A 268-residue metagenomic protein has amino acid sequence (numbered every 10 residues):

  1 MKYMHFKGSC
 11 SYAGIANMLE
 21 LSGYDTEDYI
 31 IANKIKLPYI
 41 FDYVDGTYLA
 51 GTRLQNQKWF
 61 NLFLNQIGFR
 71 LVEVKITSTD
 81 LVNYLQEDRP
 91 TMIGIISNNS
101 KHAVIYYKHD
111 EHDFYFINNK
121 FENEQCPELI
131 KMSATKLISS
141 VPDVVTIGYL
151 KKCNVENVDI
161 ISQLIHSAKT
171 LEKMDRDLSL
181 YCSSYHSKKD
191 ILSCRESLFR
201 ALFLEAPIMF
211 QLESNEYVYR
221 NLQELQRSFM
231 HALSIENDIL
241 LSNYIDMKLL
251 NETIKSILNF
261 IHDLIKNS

Functional and structural regions predicted by a protein language model:
M1-K2, S268: Short, Lys/Arg-enriched, disordered terminal segments
K2-F6, Y12, A16-L21, L37-L150 (+1 more regions): Conserved active-site-adjacent core of cysteine acyl-enzyme catalytic domains
Y3-S11, D190-S197: Structural motif
G8, L250-N251: Short glycine/proline-enriched turn or capping motifs at secondary-structure junctions
G23-I35: Cytosol-facing boundaries of transmembrane alpha helices in integral membrane proteins
H109, D113-I245, D263: Noncatalytic regulatory segments and standalone regulatory/sensor domains
L171, N251-I254: Long amphipathic alpha-helices with heptad-repeat character, especially coiled-coil-forming segments used
K255-S268: Charge-dense, extended regions
